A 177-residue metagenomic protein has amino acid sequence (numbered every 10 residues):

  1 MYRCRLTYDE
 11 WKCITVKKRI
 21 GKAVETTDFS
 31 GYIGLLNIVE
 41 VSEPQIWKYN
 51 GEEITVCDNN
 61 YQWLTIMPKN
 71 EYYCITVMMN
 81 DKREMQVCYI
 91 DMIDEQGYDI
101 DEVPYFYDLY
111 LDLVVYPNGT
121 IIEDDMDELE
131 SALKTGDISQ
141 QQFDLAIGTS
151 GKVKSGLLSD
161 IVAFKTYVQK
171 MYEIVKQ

Functional and structural regions predicted by a protein language model:
M1-Q62: Charge-rich, low-complexity N-terminal segments
T27-D28, M67, V114-V115: Well-ordered beta-strand positions
Y49-P104: The feature represents the first ordered module of a protein
K82-M85, Y89-G136: Conserved, surface-exposed functional patches that form binding/active-site neighborhoods
Q86, Y107-L109, D144-L145, S159-Q169: Extended soluble regions of mature proteins
E128-V153: Short, surface-exposed, low-complexity cationic segments
T149-Q177: Cysteine/selenocysteine-centered motifs that mediate thiol-based redox chemistry or coordinate metal-sulfur cofactors
